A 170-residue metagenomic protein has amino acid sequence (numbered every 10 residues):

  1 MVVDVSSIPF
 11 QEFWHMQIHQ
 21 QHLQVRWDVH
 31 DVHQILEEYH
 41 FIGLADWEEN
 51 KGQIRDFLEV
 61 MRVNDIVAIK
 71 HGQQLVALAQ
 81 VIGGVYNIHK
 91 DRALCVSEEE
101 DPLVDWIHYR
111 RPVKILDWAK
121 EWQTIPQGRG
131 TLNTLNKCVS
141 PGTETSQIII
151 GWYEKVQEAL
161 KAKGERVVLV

Functional and structural regions predicted by a protein language model:
M1-V29, D91-V170: Contiguous surface segments at macromolecular interaction interfaces
I35-E121: Structured alpha/beta reader/binder surfaces that contact nucleic acids or chromatin modification marks
